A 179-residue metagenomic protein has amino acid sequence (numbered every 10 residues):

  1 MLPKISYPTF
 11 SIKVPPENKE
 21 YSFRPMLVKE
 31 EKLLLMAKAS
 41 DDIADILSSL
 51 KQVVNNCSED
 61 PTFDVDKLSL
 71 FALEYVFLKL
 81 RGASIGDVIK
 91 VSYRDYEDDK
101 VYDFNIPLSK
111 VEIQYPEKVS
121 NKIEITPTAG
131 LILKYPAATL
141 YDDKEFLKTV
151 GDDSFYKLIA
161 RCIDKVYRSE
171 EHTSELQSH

Functional and structural regions predicted by a protein language model:
M1-S174: Long C-terminal interaction/binding lobes of large macromolecular proteins
E175-H179: Short "domain-exit" segments at the C-terminal end of structured domains
